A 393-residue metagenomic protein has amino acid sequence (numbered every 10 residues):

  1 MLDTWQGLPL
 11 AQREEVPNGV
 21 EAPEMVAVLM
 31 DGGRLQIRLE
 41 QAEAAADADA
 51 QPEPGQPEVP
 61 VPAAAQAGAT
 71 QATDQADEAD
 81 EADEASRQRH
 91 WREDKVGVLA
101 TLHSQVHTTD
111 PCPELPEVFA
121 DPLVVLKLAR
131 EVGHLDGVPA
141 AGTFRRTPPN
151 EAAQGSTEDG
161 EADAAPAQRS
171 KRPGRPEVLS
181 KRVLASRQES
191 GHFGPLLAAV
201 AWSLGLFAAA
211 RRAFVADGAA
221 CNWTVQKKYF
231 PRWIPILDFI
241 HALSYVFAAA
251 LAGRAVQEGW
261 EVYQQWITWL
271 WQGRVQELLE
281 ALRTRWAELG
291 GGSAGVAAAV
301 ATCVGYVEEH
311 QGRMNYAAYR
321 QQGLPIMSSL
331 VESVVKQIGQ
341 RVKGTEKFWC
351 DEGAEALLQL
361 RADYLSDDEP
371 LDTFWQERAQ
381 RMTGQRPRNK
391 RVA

Functional and structural regions predicted by a protein language model:
M1-A393: Catalytic center-proximal scaffold of phosphoryl-transfer enzymes
